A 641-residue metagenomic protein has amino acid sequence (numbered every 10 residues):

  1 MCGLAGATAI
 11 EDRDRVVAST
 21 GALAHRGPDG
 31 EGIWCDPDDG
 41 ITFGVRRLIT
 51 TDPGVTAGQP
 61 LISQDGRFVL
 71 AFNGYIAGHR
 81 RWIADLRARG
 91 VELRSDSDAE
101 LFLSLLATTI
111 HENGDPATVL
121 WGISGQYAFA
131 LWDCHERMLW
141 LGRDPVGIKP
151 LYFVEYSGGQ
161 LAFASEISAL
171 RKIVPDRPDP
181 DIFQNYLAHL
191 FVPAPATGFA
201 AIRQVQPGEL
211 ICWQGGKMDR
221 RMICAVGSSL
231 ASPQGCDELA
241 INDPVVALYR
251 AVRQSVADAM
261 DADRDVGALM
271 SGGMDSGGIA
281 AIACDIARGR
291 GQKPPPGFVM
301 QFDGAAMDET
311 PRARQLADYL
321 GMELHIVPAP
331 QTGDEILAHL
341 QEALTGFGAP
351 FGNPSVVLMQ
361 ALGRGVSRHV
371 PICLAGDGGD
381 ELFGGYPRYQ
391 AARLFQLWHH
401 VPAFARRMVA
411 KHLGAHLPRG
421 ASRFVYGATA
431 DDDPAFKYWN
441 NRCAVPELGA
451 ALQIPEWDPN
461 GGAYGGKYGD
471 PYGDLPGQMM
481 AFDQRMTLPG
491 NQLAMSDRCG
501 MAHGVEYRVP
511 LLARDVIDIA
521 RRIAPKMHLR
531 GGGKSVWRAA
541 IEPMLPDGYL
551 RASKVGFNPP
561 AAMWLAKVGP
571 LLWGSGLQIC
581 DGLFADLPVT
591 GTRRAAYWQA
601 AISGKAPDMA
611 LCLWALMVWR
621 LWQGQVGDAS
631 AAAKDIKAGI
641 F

Functional and structural regions predicted by a protein language model:
M1-L4, V91, R171-K172, A201-Q206 (+6 more regions): Adenosyl-5′-phosphate
M1-Q341, T345-F347, M359, A539-P543 (+6 more regions): Cysteine-centered catalytic environments shared across enzyme families
F43, F129, L374-G376, L488: Hydrophobic beta-strand scaffold positions of dinucleotide-using enzymes
A107-T108, R364, R522: Short glycine/serine- and small hydrophobic-enriched flexible loop segments
M274, G304, P350-N353, H400 (+3 more regions): Alpha-helix capping and helix-loop boundary segments enriched in small/acidic/polar residues
E309-P311, L337-L340, G384-Y389, M563-W564: Short aromatic-enriched loop/helix-cap "lid" or pocket-rim segments at secondary-structure transitions that line
N353-Q360: Adenylate-forming
Q360-G420, Q492-V516: Active-site adenylate/phosphate-handling loop in enzymes that bind or generate adenylated species
